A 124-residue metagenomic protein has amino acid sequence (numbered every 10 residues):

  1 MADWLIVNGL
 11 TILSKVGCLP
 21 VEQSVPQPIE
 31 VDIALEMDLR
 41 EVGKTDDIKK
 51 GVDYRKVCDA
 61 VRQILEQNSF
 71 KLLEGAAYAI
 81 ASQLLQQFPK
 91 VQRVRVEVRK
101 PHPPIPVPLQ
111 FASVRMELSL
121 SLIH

Functional and structural regions predicted by a protein language model:
M1-I123: N-terminal, polar/charged subdomain of small-to-medium soluble alpha/beta proteins
